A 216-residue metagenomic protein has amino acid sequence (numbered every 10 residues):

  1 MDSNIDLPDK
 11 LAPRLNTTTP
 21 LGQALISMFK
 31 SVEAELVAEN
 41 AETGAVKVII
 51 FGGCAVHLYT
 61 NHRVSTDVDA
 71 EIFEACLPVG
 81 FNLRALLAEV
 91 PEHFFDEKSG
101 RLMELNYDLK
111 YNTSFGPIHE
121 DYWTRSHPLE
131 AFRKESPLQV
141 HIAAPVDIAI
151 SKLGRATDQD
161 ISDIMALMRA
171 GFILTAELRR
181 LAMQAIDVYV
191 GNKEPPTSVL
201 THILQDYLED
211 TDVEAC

Functional and structural regions predicted by a protein language model:
M1-C216: Compositionally biased terminal segments of proteins
